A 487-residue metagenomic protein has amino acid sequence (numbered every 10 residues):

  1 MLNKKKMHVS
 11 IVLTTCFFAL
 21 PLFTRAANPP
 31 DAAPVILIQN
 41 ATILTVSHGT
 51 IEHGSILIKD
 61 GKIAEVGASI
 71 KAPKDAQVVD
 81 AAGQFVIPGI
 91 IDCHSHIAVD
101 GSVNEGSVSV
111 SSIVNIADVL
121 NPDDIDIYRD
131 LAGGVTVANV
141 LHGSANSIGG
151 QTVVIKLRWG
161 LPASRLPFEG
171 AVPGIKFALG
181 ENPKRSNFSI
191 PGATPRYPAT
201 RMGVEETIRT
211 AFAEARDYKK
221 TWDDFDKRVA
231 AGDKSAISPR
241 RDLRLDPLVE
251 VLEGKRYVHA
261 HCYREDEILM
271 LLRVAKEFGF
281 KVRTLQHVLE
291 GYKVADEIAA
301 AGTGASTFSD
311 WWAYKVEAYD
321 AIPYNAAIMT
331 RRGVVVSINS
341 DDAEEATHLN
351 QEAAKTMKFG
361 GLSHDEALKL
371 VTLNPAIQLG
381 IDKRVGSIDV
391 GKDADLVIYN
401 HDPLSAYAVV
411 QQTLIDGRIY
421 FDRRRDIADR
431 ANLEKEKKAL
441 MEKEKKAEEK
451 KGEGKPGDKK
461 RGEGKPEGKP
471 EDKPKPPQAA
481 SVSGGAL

Functional and structural regions predicted by a protein language model:
M1-V12: Bacterial N-terminal signal peptides that target proteins for export
S10-P21: Bacterial N-terminal signal peptides
N28-P29, I43, S47-I87: Histidine-rich, glycine-flanked metal-binding segment
A41, I56, G61, G83 (+10 more regions): Divalent metal-coordination and catalytic microenvironments
A41, V390-N432: C-terminal cap of metal-dependent C-N hydrolases
A81-V153, L161: Metal-associated gating/positioning segment near the N- to mid-region
G101-V103, S109-V114, Y257, D296-A299 (+2 more regions): His/Asp/Glu-enriched, well-ordered alpha-helical/loop segment that forms or immediately abuts the divalent-metal
L131-Q286, V409, I415, D426 (+1 more regions): Polyanionic/metal-chelating signatures
